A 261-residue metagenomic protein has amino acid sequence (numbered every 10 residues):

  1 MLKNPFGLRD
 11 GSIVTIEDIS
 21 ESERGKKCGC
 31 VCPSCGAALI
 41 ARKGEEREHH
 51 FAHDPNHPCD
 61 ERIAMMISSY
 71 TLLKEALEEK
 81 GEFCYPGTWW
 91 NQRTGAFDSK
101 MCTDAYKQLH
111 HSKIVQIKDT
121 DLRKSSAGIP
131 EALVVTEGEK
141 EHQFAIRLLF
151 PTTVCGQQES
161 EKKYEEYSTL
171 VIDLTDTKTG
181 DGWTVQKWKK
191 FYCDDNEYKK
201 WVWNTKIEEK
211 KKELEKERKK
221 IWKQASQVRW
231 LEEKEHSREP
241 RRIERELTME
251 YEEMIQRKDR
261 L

Functional and structural regions predicted by a protein language model:
M1-E82: N-terminal cysteine/histidine-rich coordination modules
G11, T15, Y85, N91 (+4 more regions): Intrinsically disordered, low-complexity, compositionally biased regions/tails
S12-E17, V115, A132-L133, T205 (+1 more regions): Residue-level marker of intrinsically disordered, low-complexity segments enriched for small/polar residues
I19, C35, N56-P58, E137-E139 (+2 more regions): Generic structural motif
E21, C84-P151: Active-site metal-binding core of divalent-cation-utilizing nuclease and nuclease-like domains
H49-H53, H57, H110-H111, H142 (+2 more regions): Histidine (H) residue identity feature
G138, T153-K163, Y167-L261: Non-catalytic C-terminal interaction segments of nucleic acid-processing enzymes
